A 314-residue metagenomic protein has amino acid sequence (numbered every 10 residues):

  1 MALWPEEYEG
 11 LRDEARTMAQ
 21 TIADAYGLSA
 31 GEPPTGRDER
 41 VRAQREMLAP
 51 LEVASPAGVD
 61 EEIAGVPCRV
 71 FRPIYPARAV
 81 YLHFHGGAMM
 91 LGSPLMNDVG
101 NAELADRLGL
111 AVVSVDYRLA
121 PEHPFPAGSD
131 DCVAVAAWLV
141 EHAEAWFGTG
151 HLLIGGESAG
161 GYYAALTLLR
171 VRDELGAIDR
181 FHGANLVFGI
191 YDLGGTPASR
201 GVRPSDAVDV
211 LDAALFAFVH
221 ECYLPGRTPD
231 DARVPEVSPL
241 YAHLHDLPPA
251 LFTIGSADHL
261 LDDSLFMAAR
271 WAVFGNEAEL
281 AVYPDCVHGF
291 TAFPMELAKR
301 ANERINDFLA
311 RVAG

Functional and structural regions predicted by a protein language model:
M1-F71, P229, E296, A313-G314: A glycine/proline-hinged amphipathic helix-loop "lid/cap" segment that gates access to hydrophobic ligand pockets
P67-R78, L240-L244: Short beta-strand-to-loop junctions in surface cap/lid or active-site-entrance loops
R78-G87: Short beta-strand element of the alpha/beta-hydrolase
S93-P94, G100, V113-H151, F293-R300: Catalytic nucleophile-loop/oxyanion-hole region of alpha/beta-hydrolase and closely related hydrolase-like folds
V140, G161-L175: Short glycine-enriched nucleophile-adjacent loop and the immediately C-terminal alpha-helix near the catalytic center
L169, D173-D230: Hydrolase active-site cap/lid region
F252-I254: Short beta-strand/loop motif that positions the catalytic acidic residue of the alpha/beta-hydrolase fold
P294-G314: Catalytic active-site module of serine/aspartate enzymes centered on a nucleophile-bearing elbow/loop
